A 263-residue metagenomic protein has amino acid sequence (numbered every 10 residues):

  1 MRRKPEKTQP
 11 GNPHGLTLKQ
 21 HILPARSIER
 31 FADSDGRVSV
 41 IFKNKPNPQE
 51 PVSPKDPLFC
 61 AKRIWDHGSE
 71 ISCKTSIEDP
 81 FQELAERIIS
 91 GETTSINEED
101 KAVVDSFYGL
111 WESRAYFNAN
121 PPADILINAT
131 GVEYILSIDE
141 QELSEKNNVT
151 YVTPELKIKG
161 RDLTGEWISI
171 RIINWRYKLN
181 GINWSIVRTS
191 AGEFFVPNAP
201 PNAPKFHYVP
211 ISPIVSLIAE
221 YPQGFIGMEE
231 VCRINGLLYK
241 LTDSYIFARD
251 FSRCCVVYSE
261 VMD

Functional and structural regions predicted by a protein language model:
M1-K19, L23-D263: Alpha-helical structural context detector biased toward long hydrophobic helices
